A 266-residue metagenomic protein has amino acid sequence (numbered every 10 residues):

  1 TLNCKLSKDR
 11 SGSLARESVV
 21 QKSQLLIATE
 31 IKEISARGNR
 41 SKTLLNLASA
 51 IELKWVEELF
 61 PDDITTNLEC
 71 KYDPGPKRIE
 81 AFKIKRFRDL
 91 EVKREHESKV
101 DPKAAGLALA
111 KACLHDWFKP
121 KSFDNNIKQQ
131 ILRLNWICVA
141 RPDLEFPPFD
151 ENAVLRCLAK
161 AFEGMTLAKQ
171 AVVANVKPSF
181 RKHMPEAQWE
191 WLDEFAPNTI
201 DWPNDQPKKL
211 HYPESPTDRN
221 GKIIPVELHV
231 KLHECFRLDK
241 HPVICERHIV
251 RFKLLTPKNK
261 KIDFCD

Functional and structural regions predicted by a protein language model:
T1-A36, E194-F195, P207-K231: Segments forming glycine/polar-rich beta-alpha architectures that bind adenosine-containing cofactors
T1-N3, K8, Q24-T199, P242-D266: Acidic, serine/threonine- and proline-rich low-complexity intrinsically disordered segments
D73, P203, P213, H229-K231 (+1 more regions): A structural detector for beta-sheet-dominated domains
I200, N204-Y212, K260: Short, surface-exposed polybasic-aromatic patches that bind anionic ligands, especially phosphate groups
